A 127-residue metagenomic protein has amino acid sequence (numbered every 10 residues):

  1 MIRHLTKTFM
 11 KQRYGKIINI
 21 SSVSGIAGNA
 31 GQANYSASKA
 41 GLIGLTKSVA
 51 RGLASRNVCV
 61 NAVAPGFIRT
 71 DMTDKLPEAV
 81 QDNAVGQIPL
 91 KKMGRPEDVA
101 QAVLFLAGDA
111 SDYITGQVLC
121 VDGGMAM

Functional and structural regions predicted by a protein language model:
I2, S38, T46: Active-site helix of classical SDR
K7-M10, R51-S55, D112: Alpha-helical segment proximal to the catalytic Tyr-Lys
S22: Residue(s) in the substrate-gating loop at a strand-loop-helix junction that position the organic substrate next
A27-A30, V103-L104, T115-M127: Short C-terminal tail/terminal secondary-structure segment of NAD(P)H-dependent dehydrogenase/reductase domains
A27-A33, S55-R56, K91, D109: Active-site loop immediately N-terminal to the catalytic Tyr-X3-Lys motif of short-chain dehydrogenase/reductase
I43, L53-I68, A100, I114-V121: Conserved Rossmann-fold SDR core element
S55, F67-I88, D98: A glycine/serine/threonine-rich, flexible loop-to-helix segment that serves as the NAD(P) cofactor-binding "lid"
A62, V85-A110, I114, G123: C-terminal helical subdomain
